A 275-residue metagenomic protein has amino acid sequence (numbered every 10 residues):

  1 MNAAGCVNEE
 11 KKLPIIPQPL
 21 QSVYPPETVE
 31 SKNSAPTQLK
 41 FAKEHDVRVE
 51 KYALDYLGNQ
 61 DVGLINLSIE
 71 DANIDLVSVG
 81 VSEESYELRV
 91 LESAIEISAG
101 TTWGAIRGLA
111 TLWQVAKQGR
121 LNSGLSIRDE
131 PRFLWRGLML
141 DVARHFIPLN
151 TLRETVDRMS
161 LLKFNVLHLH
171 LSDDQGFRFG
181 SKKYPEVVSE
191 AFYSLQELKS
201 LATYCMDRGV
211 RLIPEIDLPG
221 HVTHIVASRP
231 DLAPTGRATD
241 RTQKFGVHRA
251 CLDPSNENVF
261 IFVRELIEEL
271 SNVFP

Functional and structural regions predicted by a protein language model:
M1-P131, R136: Acidic, contiguous N-terminal accessory segments
L76, V81-P275: Feature activates predominantly on carbohydrate-active enzymes
